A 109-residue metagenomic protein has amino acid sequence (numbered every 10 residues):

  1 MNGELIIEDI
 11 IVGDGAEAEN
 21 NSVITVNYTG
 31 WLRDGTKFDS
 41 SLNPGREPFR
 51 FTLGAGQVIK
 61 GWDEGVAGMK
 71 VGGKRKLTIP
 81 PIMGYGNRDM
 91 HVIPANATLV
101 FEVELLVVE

Functional and structural regions predicted by a protein language model:
M1-E109: Cross-family detector of peptidyl-prolyl cis-trans isomerase
